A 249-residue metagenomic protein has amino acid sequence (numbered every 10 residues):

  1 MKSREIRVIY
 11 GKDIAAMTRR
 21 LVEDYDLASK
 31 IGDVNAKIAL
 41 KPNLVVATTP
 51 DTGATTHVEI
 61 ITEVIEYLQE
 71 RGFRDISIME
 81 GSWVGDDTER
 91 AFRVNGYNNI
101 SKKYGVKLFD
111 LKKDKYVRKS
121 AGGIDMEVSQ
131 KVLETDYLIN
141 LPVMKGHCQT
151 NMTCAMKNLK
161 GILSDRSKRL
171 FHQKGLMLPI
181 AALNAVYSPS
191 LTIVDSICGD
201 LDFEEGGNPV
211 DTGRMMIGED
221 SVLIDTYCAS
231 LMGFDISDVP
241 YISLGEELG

Functional and structural regions predicted by a protein language model:
M1-G249: N-terminal and secondary-structure boundary signal
